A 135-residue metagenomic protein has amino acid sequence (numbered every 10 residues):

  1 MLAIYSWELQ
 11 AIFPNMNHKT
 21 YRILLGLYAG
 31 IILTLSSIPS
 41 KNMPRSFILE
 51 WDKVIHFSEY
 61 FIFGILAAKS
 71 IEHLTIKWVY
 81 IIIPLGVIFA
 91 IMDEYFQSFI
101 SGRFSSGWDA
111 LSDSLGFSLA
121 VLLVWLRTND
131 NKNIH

Functional and structural regions predicted by a protein language model:
A3-A68, I82: "…centered on the first transmembrane helix and the immediately adjacent amphipathic helix/loop
N17-I23, L74-I81, R103-G107: Membrane-helix interface segments
I38-P39, E72, S101, T128: Short helix-capping/hinge motifs at transmembrane helix termini and TM-loop junctions
F47-W51, M92-L111: Interfacial helix-loop-helix junctions of multi-pass membrane proteins
S58-L74, G116-T128: Membrane-interfacial alpha-helical segments at the cytosolic side of multi-pass membrane proteins
S70-D93, Q97: Membrane-embedded catalytic cores of phosphoryl/pyrophosphoryl-handling enzymes
N129-H135: Short, charged juxtamembrane terminal tails flanking transmembrane helices
